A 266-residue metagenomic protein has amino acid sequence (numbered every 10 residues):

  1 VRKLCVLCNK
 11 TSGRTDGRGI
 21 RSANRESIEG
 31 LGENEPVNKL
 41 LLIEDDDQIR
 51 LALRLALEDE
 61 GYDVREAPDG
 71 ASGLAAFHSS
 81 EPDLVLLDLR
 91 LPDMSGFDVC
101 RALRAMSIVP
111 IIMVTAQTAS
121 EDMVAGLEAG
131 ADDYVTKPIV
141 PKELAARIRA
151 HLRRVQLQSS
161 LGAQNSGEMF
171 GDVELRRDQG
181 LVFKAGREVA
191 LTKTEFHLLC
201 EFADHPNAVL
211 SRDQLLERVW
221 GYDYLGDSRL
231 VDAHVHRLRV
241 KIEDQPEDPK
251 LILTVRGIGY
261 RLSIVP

Functional and structural regions predicted by a protein language model:
R2-L41: Non-catalytic signal-transmission and effector/linker regions of two-component phosphorelay proteins
I28-S159: N-terminal/domain-start alpha-helical segments
N38-K39, A150-V209, D213: Short, Lys/Arg-enriched segments at the junction into DNA-binding effector domains of transcriptional regulators
G61, P206, W220: Short glycine-rich hinge loops at helix-strand junctions in the catalytic core of two-component histidine kinases
K142, A208-V219: Short coil-to-helix segment of the ABC ATPase nucleotide-binding domain corresponding to the Q-loop/switch region
A190, A233-V235, R239-P266: DNA-binding patch around the recognition helix
L198-L199, L215, L238, I242: DNA major-groove recognition helices of helix-turn-helix
D223-G226: Conserved micro-motifs of the catalytic ATP-binding
